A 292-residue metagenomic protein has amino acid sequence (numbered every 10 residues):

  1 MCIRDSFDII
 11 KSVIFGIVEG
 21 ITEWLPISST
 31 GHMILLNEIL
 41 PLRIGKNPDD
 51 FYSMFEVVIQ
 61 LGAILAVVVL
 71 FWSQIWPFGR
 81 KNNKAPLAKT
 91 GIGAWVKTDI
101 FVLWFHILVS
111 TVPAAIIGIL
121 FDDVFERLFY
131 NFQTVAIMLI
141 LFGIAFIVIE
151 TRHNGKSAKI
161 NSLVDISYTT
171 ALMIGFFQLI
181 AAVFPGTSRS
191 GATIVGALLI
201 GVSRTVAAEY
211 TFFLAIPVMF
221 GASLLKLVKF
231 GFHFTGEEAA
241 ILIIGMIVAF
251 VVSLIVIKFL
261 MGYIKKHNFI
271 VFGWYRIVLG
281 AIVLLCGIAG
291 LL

Functional and structural regions predicted by a protein language model:
R4-L292: Multi-pass membrane proteins that catalyze or facilitate reactions on polyprenyl-/lipid-phosphate substrates and their
